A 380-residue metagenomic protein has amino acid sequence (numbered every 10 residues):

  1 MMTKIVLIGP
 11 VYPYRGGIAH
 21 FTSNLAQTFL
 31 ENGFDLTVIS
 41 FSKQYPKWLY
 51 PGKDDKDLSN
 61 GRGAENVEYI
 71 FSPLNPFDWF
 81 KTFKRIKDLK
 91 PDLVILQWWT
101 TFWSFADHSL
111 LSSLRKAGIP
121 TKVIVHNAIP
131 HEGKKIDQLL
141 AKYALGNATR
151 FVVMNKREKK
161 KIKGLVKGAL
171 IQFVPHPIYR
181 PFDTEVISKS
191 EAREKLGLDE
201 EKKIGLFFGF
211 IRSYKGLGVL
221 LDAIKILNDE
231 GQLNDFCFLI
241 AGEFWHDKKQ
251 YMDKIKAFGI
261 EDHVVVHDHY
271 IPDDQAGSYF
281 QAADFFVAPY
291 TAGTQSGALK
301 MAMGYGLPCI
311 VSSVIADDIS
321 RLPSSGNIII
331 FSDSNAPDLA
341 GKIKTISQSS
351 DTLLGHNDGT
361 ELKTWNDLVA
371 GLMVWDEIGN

Functional and structural regions predicted by a protein language model:
V11-R15, Q27-D88, E158, K163 (+1 more regions): N-terminal strand-loop element at the rim of the active site of nucleotide-sugar-dependent glycosyltransferases
F41-Y45, C237-Q250, H269: Glycosyltransferase donor-sugar binding loop
I70, K249-Y270, S325: Nucleotide-activated donor-binding/catalytic signature segment of Leloir-type glycosyltransferases, i.e., the conserved
G146-I187, M373: Donor nucleotide-sugar binding/catalytic pocket of nucleotide-sugar-dependent glycosyltransferases
L198-K215, L221-I224, L239: Conserved donor-binding/catalytic core segment of Leloir-type glycosyltransferases
S278-T294, L307: Acidic donor-binding loop of glycosyltransferase active sites
P308-S313: Short hydrophobic beta-strand element within catalytic cores of glycosyltransferases and related nucleotide-activated
Q348-G379: A charged, aromatic-enriched C-terminal amphipathic alpha-helix characteristic of glycosyltransferases across folds
